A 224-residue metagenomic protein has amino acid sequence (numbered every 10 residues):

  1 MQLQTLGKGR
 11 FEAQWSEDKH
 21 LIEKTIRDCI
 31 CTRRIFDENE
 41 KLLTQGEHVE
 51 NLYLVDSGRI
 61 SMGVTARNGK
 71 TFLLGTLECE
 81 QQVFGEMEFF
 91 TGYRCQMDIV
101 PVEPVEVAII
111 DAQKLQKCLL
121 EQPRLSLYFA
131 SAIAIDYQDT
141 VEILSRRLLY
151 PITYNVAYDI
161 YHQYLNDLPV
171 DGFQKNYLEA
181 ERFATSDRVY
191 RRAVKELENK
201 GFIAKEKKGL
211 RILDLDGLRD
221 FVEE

Functional and structural regions predicted by a protein language model:
M1-E38, C79-F84, E88-F90: Cyclic nucleotide-binding regulatory module and flanking cytosolic helices
D28-C29, E47-V49: Short, small/polar residue-rich loop motifs at catalytic or cofactor-binding pockets
F36, K41-E47: Short phosphate-coordinating micro-motif centered on Lys-Gly-acidic
D37-E38, D56-S57, E78-C79, E103: A cytosolic small-molecule/anion-sensing beta-strand core signal
E50-G63, E80-Q81: Glycine- and acidic-residue-biased ligand/ion/polar-headgroup-sensing regions
L73-S131: Cyclic-nucleotide recognition modules
L120, R124-T185: Polybasic "coupling" helices that flank or enter modular domains
I152, Y161-E224: Phosphate-/nucleic-acid-contacting segments
